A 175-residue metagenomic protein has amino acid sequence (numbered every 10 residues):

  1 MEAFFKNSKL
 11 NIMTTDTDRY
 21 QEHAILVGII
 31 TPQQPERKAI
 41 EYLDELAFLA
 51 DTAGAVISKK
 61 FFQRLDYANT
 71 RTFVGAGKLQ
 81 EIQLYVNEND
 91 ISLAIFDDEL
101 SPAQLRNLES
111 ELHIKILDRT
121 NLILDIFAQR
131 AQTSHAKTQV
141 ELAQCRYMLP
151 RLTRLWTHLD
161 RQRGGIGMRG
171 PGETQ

Functional and structural regions predicted by a protein language model:
M1-R119, I123-D125: N-terminal accessory targeting/assembly segments
L122-Q175: Extended, highly charged alpha-helical segments
